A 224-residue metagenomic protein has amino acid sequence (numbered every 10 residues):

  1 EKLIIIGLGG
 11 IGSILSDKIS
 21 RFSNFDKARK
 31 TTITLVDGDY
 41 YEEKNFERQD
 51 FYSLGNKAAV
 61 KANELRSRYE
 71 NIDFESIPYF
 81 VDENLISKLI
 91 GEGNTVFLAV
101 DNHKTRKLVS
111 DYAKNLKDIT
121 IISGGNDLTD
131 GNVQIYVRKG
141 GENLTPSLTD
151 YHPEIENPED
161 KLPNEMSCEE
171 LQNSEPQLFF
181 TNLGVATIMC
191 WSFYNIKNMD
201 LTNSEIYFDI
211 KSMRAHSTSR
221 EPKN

Functional and structural regions predicted by a protein language model:
E1-I5, G9, G91, D101-N224: Glycine-rich phosphate/adenylate-binding loop
E1-K27, T34-Y40: Glycine-rich adenosine-cofactor-binding loop
S16-S20, E47-R48, L108-D111, I135: Short amphipathic alpha-helical segments
D17-F25, S67, D111, N195: Short, well-ordered alpha-helices that flank and scaffold nucleotide-derived cofactor binding pockets
R29-N71: Glycine-rich phosphate-binding loop and adjoining beta1-alpha1-beta2 segment of Rossmann-like nucleotide-binding folds
Y69-F74, K117: A short helix-to-beta-strand connector/capping loop
I77-I86: Conserved SAM/SAH-binding loop
